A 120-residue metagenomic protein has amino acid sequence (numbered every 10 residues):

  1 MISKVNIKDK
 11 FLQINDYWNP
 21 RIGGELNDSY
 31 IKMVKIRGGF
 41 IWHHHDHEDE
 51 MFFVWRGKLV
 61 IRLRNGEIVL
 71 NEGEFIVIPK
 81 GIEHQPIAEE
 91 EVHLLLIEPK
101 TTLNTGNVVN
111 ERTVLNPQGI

Functional and structural regions predicted by a protein language model:
M1-K32, E111-I120: A short, N-terminal "cap"/entry segment at the start of jelly-roll beta-barrel domains of the cupin/DSBH fold
D16, Y30-D46: Conserved short histidine dyad/triad with adjacent acidic residue
N27, W55-R56, N71-E72, E90: A cytosolic small-molecule/anion-sensing beta-strand core signal
D28-Y30, R37-G39, R56-V60, E67 (+1 more regions): Short, charged/polar surface micro-motifs in flexible loops or helix N-caps
I31, D49, V92: Change "...and in nucleic-acid phosphodiester-cleaving endonucleases..." to "...and in nucleic-acid processing enzymes
K35-I36, H45-L63, I97: Short, conserved beta-strand element in jelly-roll/cupin
R64-K80: Short acidic-glycine-tyrosine-enriched beta hairpin
K80-V109: Ligand-binding loop in jelly-roll beta-barrel domains
